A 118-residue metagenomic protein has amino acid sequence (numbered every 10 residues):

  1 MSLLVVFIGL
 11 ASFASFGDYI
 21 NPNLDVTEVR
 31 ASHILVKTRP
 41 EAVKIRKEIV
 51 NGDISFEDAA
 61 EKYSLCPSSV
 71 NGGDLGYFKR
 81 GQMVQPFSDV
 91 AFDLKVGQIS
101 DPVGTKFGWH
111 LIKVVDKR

Functional and structural regions predicted by a protein language model:
L3-L35, P86-R118: Proteostasis/folding factors centered on peptidyl-prolyl cis-trans isomerases
R30-I34, V43-V50, D74-Y77, Q98: Second-shell loop/turn segments in exported
I34-E41, L65-C66, R80-M83, V114-R118: Solvent-exposed coil/turn segments that connect beta secondary-structure elements in extracytoplasmic/periplasmic
K44-E48, D58, D89-V90: A generic structured-segment signal
I45, K62-Y63, L94: Short alpha-helical scaffold segments that flank and stabilize functional sites
K47, P67-N71, F92, V103: Short, flexible coil/turn micro-motifs enriched in small/turn-prone residues
V50-Q85: Peptidyl-prolyl cis-trans isomerase
